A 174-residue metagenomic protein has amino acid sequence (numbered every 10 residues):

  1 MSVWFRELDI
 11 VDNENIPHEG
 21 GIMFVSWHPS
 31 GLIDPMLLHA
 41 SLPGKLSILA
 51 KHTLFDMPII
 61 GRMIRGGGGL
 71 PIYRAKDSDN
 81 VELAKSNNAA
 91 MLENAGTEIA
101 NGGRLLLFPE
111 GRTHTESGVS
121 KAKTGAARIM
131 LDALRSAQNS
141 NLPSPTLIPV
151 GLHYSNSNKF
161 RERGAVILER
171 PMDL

Functional and structural regions predicted by a protein language model:
M1-L174: Soluble catalytic domains of membrane acyltransferases
